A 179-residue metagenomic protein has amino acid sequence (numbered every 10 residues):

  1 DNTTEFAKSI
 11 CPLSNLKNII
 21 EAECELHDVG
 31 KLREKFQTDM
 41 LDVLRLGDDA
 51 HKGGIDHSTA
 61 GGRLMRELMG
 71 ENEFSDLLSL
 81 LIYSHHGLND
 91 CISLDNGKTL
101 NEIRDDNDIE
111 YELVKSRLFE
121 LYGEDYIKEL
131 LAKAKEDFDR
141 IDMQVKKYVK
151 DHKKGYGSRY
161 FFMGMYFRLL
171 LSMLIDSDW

Functional and structural regions predicted by a protein language model:
D1-W179: Accessory nucleic-acid engagement/destabilization modules that flank
